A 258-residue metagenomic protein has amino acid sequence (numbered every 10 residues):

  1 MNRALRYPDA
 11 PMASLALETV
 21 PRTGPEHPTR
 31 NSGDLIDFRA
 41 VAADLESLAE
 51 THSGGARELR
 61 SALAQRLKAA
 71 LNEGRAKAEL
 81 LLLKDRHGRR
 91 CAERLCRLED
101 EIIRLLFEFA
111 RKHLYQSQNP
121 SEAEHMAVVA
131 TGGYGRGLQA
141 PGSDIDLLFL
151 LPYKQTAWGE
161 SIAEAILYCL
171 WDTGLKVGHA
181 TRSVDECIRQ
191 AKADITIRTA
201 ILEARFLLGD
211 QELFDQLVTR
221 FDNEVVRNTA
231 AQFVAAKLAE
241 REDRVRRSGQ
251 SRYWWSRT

Functional and structural regions predicted by a protein language model:
N2-T258: A nucleotide- and high-energy phosphate-metabolite-utilizing enzyme signature
